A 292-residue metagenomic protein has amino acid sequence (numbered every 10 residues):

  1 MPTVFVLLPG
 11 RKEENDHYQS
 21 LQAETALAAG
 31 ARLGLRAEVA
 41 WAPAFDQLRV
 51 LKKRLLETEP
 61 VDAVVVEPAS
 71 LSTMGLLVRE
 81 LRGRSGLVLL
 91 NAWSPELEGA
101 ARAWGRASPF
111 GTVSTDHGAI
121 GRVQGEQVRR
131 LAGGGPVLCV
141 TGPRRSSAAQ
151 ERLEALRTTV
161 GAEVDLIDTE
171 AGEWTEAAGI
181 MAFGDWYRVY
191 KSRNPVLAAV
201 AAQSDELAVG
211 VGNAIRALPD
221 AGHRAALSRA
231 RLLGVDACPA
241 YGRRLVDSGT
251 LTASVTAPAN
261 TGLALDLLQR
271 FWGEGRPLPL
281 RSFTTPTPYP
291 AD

Functional and structural regions predicted by a protein language model:
P2, V140, R144, T159-V160 (+1 more regions): Hinge/cleft segment of the Venus flytrap/periplasmic-binding protein
T3-E24, E38-R49, T58, L71 (+2 more regions): Extracytoplasmic "Venus flytrap"
H17-L35, I120-Q124, S147-D165, A178 (+2 more regions): Short, solvent-exposed amphipathic alpha-helices that sit in or adjacent to ligand/effector-binding or catalytic
G30-F45, P136-C139, T159-I180, A199 (+2 more regions): Short beta-strand elements in bilobed, periplasmic/extracellular small-molecule ligand-binding domains
P43-F45, N91-E96, G142-R145, V235-P239: Short glycine-enriched loops at secondary-structure junctions
R49, A63-G83, L156, E170-R243: Hydrophobic alpha-helical
L77-A119, P239-D247: Flexible loop/hinge segments that line or gate small-molecule binding clefts
F110-L138, G179-I180, A237-G242, A257-G273: Hydrophobic alpha-helical segments within soluble ligand-binding/sensing domains
